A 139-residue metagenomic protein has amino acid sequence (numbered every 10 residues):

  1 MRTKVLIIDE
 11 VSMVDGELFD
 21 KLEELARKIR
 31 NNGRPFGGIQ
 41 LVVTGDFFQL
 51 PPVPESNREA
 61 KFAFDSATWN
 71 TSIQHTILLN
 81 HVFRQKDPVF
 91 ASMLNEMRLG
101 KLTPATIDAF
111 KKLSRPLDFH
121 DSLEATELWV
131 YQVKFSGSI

Functional and structural regions predicted by a protein language model:
M1-I139: Conserved ATP-binding/catalytic motifs of P-loop helicase motor domains
